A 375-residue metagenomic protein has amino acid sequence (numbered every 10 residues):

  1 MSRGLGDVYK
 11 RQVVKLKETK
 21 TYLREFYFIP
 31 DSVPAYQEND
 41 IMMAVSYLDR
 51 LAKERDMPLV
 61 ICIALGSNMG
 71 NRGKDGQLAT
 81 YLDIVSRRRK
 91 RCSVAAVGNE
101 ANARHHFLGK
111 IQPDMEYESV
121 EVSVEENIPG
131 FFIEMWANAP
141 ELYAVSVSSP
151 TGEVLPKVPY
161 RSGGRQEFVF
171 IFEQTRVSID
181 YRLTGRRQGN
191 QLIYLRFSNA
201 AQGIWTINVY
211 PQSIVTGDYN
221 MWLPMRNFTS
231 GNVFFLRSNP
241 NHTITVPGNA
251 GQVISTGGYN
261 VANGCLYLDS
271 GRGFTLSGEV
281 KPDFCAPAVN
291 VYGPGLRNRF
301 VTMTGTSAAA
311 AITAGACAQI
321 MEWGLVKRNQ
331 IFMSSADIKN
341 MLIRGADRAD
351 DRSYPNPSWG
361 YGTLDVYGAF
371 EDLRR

Functional and structural regions predicted by a protein language model:
M1-Y9: Single conserved hydrophobic/aromatic residue that forms the stacking wall/gate of nucleotide- or nucleobase-binding
V13-T19, A52-R55, L142-Y143, W205 (+1 more regions): Hydrolase catalytic cores
V14-K15, V45-G73, A96-V97, Q212: Short acidic, glycine-rich surface-loop motifs adjacent to enzyme active sites
Y22, I29, P58-V60, L65 (+2 more regions): C-terminal subdomain of the subtilisin-like protease fold in secreted/lumenal serine endopeptidases
I61, L78-L108, L364-V366: Catalytic cores of secreted or luminal carbohydrate-active enzymes
A103-L192, V209-Y210, L236-A318: Extracellular S/T/G-rich loop segment that most often corresponds to the catalytic His/Ser-adjacent loop
F197-S213: Noncatalytic modules at the cell exterior or secretory-pathway interfaces, chiefly beta-strand-rich lectin/adhesion
V215-R226: Edge beta-strands of jelly-roll/beta-sandwich modules across compartments, strongly enriched in secreted/luminal
